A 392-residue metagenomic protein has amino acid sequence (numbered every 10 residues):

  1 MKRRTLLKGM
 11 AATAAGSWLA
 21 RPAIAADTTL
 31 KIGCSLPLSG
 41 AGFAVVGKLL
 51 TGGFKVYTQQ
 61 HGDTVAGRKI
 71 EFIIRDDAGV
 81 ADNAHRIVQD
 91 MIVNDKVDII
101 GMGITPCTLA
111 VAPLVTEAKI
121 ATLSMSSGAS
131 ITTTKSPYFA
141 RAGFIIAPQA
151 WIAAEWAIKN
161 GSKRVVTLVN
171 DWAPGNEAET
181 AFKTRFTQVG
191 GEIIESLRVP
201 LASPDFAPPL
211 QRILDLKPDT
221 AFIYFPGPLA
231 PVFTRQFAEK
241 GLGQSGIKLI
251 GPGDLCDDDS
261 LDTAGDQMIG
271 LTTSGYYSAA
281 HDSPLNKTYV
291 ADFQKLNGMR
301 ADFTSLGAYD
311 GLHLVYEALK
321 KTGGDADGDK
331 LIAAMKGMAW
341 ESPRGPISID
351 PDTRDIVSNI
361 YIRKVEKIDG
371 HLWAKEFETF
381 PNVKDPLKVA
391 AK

Functional and structural regions predicted by a protein language model:
T5-A25: N-terminal export signals
A20-L36: C-terminal segment of N-terminal export signals and the immediately downstream linker at the start of the mature
L30, A339-K392: Solvent-exposed, acidic/polar segments of extracytosolic/periplasmic ligand-binding ectodomains
G33-G53, Y57, R75-A81, L168-N176 (+2 more regions): Extracytoplasmic "Venus flytrap"
K48-L49, T64-T133, V199-S203, P231: Beta-alpha junction/loop-to-helix N-cap segments that form part of ligand/metal-binding clefts
R86, A129-I131, P137-K240, Y277-T288: Extracellular/periplasmic Venus flytrap/periplasmic-binding protein
M91, D95-I104, L123-M125, V166-V169 (+4 more regions): Periplasmic-binding protein-like
T234-Y309, K320-T322, A326, E366 (+1 more regions): Extracellular/periplasmic periplasmic-binding protein-like sensory domains
